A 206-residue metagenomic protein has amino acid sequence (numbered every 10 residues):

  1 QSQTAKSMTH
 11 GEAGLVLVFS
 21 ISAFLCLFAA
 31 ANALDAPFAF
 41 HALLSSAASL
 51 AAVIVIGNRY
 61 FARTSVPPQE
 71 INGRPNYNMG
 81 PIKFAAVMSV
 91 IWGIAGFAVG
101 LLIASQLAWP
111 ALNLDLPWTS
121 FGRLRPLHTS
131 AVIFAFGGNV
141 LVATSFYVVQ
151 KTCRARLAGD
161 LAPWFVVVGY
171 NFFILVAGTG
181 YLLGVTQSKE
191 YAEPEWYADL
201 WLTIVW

Functional and structural regions predicted by a protein language model:
Q1-S7, A62-K83: Membrane-interfacial, low-structure loops and terminal tails that flank and connect transmembrane helices in multi-pass
T9-S65, K83-V185, E195-W206: Hydrophobic cores of alpha-helical transmembrane segments in multi-pass integral membrane proteins
S188-A192: Extended, aromatic/histidine-rich regions of cofactor-dependent oxidoreductases associated with respiratory
